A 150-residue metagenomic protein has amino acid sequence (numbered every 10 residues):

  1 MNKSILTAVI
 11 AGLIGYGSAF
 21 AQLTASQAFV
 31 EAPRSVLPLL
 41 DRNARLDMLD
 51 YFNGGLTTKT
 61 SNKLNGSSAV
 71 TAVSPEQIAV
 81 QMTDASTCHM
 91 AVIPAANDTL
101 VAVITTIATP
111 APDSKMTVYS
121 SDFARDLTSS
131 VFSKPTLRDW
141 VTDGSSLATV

Functional and structural regions predicted by a protein language model:
S4-I14: Sec-dependent N-terminal signal peptides
Y16-A21: Sec/Tat signal peptide C-region and signal peptidase I cleavage site
Q22-I93: Terminal domain-start segments
T24, R34-L37, A124-T128, P135: Localized chelating/binding microdomains that coordinate divalent metal ions or stabilize phosphate-bearing
A85, A96-V103: Short linear interaction motifs
M90-A96, T149-V150: Structural signature of eukaryotic scaffold interfaces centered on beta-propeller domains
L100-S133: Mid-length scaffold segments of soluble, non-membrane domains
L127-V150: Short aromatic loop motif centered on NTY/YTY
